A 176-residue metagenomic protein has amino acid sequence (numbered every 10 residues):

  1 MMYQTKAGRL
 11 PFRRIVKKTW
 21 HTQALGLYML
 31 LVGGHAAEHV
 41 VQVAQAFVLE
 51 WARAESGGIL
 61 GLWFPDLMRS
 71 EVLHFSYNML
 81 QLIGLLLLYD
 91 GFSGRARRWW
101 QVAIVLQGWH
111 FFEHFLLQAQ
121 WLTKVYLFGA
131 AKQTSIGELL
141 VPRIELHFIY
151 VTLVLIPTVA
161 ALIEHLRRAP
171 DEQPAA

Functional and structural regions predicted by a protein language model:
Y3-A176: Hydrophobic alpha-helical segments at protein termini of multi-pass membrane proteins
